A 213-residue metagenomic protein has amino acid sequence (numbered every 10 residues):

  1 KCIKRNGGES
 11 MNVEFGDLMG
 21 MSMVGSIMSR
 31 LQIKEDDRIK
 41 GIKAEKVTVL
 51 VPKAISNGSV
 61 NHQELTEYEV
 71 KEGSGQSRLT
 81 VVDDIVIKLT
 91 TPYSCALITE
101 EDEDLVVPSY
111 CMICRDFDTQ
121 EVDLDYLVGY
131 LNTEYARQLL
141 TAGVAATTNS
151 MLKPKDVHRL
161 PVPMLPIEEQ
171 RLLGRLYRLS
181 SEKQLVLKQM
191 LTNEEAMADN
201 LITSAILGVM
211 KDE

Functional and structural regions predicted by a protein language model:
K4-K40, A44-E45, P166-E213: Non-catalytic DNA-recognition/assembly elements of restriction-modification systems
D17-D37, K53-V82: Sequence-specific dsDNA recognition surfaces
I39-V47, T66, R78-T80, L97-Y110: Short, surface-exposed loop/turn microsegments at beta-strand edges and helix-strand junctions
S74-G75, E101, T147: A structural connector/turn signal
D83-I87: Generic structural signal for buried aliphatic residues
L89-G129: A short beta-sheet element
M112-P163: Basic, amphipathic alpha-helical recognition segments used for DNA target recognition
